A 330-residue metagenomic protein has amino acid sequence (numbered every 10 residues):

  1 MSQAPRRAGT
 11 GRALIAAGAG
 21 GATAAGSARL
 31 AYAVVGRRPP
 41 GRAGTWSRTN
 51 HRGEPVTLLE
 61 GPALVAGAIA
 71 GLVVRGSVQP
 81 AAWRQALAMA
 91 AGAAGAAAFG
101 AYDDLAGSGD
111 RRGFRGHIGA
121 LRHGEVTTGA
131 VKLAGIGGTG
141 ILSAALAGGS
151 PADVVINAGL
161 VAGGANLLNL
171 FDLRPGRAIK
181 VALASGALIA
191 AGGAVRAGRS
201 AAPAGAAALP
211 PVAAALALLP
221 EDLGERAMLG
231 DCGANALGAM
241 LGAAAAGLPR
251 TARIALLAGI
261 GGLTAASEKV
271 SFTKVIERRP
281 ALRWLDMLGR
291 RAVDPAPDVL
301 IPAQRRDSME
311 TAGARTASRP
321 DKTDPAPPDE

Functional and structural regions predicted by a protein language model:
S2-V270, K274: "…together with the soluble PPM/PP2C metallo-phosphatase catalytic core" -> "…together with the soluble PPM/PP2C
G247-E330: C-terminal membrane-associated helical module and adjoining short loops/tails
